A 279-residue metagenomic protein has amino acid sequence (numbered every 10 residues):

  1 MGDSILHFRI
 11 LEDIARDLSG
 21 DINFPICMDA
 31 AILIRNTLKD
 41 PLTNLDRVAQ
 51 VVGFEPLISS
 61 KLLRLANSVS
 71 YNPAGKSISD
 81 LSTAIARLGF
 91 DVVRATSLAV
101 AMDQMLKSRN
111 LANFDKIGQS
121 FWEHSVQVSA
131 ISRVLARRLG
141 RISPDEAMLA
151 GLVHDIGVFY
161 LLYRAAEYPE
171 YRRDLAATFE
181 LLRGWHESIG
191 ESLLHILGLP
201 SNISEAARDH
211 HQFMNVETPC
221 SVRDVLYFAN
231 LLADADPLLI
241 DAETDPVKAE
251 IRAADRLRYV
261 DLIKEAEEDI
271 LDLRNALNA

Functional and structural regions predicted by a protein language model:
M1-L152, Y160-E167, R173-P246: Conserved alpha-helical "signature site" that marks functionally important helical segments or helix/loop junctions
G2-L18, A253-A279: Terminal helices and disordered tails flanking the catalytic cores of nucleotide-processing hydrolases
G157: Charged, well-structured binding/catalytic surfaces in domain cores that contact anionic ligands
I196, I203, K248-R252, R256 (+1 more regions): C-terminal amphipathic alpha-helical segment
